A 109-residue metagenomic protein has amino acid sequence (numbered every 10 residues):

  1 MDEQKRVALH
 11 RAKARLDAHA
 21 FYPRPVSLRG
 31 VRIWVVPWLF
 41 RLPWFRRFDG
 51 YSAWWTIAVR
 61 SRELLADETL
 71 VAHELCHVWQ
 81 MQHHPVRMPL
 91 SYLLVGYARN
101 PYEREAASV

Functional and structural regions predicted by a protein language model:
M1-Q4, V95-Y97: Active-site rim elements
D2-I57, A107: Auxiliary, metal-adjacent structural segments of Zn-dependent hydrolase domains
H10, H19, H73, H77 (+1 more regions): Histidine (H) residue identity feature
A20, R24, T69-L75, M88-Y92: Aromatic-residue detector
L42-R47, A53, L65, T69 (+1 more regions): Post-HEXXH active-site segment of zinc metalloproteases
T56-C76: Polar-ligand-bearing catalytic/cofactor-coordination segments of membrane-embedded or membrane-tethered inner-membrane
